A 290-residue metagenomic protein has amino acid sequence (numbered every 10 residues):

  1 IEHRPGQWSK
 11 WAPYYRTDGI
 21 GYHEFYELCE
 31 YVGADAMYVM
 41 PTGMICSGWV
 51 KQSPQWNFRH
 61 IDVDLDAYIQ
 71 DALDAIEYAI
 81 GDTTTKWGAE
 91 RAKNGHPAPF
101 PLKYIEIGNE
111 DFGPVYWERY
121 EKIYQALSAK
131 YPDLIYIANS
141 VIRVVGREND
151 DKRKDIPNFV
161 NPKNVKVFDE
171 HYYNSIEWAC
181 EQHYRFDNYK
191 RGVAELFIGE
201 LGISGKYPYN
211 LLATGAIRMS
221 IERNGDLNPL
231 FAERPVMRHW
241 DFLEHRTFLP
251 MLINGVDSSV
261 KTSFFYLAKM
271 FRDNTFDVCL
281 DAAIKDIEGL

Functional and structural regions predicted by a protein language model:
I1-I20, W49-Q70, G81-E106: Aromatic- and acidic-residue-enriched carbohydrate-binding clefts of CAZyme catalytic domains
R16-I20, D62, D66, Q70 (+3 more regions): Soluble non-cytosolic domains of exported or imported proteins
Y22-D35, A98-P99, L127-Y131, S220-N228 (+1 more regions): A structural motif corresponding to the C-terminal end of an alpha-helix and its immediate exit/capping segment
T42, I142, R234: Residue-level "edge-of-site" marker
I45-S47, V193-L290: Aromatic/acidic polysaccharide-binding cleft in carbohydrate-active enzymes
A67-D74, Y78-N228: Active-site neighborhood of glycoside hydrolase catalytic domains
